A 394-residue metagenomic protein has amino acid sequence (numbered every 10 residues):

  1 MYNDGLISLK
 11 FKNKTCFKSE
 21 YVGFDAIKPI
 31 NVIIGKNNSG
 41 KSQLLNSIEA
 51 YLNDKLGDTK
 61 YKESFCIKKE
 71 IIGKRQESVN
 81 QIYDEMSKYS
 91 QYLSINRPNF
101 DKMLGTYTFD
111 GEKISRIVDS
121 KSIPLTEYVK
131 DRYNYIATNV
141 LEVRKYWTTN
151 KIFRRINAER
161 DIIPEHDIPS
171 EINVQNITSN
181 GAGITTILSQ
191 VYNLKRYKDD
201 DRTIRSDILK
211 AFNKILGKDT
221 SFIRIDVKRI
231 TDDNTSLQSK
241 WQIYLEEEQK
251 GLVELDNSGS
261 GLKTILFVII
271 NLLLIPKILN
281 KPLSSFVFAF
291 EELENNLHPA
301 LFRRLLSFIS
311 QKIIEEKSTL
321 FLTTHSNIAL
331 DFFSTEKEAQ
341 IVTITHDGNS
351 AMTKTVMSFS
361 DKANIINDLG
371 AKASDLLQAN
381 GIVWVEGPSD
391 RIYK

Functional and structural regions predicted by a protein language model:
M1, N134-V143, R224-D226, I230 (+1 more regions): A short, compositionally biased domain-edge/stem linker segment
M1-D58, S236-D375, I382, R391: Switch/communication elements of ASCE P-loop NTPase nucleotide-binding domains
Y2-G5, R154, A158-V287: Extended helical coiled-coil dimerization/tether regions that scaffold and oligomerize large DNA-maintenance assemblies
S8-K10, G23, S64-K68, T106-T108 (+4 more regions): Ser/Thr- (and often Asn-) enriched beta-sheet segments in non-cytosolic proteins
G57-F65: Short beta-strand-centered segment that lines the nucleotide-binding/catalytic pocket of NTP-utilizing
K68-D219: Coupling/switch segment of ABC-type P-loop NTPase heads
